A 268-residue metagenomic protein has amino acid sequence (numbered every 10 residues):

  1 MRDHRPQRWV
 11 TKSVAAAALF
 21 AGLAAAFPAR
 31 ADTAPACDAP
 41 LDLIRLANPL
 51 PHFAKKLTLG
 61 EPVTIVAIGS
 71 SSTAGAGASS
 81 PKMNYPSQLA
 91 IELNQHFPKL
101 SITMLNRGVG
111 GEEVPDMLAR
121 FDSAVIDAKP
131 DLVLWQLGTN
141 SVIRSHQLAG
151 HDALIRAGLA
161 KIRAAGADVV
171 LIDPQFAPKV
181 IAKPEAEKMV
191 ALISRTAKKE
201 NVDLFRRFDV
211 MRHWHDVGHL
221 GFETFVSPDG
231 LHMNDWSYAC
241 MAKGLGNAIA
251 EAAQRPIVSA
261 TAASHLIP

Functional and structural regions predicted by a protein language model:
M1-V66, G75-S79, N94-L100, A128 (+2 more regions): N-terminal secretory targeting modules
T58, S87-T103, E112-P268: Alpha-helical cap/lid subdomain in secreted, periplasmic, or secretory-pathway luminal O-acyl-processing enzymes
V66-G69, I172: Short hydrophobic segments within beta-strands
S70-S71, T139: Active-site metal-binding loops of divalent metal-dependent hydrolases
S71-S72, G108: Catalytic nucleophile serine of serine hydrolases, specifically the conserved "nucleophile elbow" pentapeptide
S72-T73, F176: Short, glycine/serine-rich, charged loops/turns that create anion-binding and catalytic segments at active sites
T73-G77, V114-P115: Short, solvent-exposed loop/turn elements at domain surfaces
